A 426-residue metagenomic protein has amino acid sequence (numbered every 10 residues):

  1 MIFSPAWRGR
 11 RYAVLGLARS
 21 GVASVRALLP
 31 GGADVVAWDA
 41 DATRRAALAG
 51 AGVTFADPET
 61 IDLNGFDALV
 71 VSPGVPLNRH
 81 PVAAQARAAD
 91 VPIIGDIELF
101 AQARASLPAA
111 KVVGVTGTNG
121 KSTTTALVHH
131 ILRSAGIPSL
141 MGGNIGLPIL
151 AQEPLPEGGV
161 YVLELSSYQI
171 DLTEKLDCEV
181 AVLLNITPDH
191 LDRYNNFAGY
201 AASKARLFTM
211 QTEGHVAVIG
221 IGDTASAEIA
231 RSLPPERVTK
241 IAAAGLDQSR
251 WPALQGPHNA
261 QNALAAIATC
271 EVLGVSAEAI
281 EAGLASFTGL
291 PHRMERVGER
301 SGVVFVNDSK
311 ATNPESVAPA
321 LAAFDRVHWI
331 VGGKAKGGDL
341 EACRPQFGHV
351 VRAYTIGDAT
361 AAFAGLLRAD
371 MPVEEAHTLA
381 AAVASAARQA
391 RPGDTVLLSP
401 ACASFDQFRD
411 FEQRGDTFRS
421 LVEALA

Functional and structural regions predicted by a protein language model:
M1-L99: N-terminal leader/targeting and accessory segments in enzymes
I2-Y12, G21-G31, R250-V350, G365: Nucleotide phosphate-binding/pyrophosphate-handling subdomain across enzymes that bind or process nucleotide phosphates
R11, A33-D34, P138, G159 (+7 more regions): Residues at the starts of beta-strands that form the adenosine-phosphate
G16, L28, L69, V115 (+12 more regions): Residue-level signal for inorganic ion chemistry
A33-A40, A217-I221, I330-V331, G348-A359: Short internal beta-strands
D34-D39, L140-M141, V162, K240 (+1 more regions): Short beta-strand "acidic-cap" motif of Rossmann-like dinucleotide-binding folds
D62-N64, P73, L77-I221, A225-P234 (+3 more regions): Phosphate-binding loop of NTP-binding sites
L340-D394: C-terminal helical cap/extension that packs against the catalytic core of soluble nucleotide-cofactor enzymes
